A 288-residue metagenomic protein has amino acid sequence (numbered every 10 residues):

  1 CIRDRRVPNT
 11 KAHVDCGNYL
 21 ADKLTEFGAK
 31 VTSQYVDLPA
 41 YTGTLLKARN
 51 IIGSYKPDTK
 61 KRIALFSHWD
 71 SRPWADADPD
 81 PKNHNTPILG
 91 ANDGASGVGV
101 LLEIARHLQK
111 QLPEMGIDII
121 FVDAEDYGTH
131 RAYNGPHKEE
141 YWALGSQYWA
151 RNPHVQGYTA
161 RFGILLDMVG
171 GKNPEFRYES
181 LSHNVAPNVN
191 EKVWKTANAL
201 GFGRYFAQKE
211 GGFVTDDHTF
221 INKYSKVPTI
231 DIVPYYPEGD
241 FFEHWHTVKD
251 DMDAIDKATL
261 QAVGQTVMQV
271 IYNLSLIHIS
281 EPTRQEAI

Functional and structural regions predicted by a protein language model:
C1-I2, I277-I288: Single conserved hydrophobic/aromatic residue that forms the stacking wall/gate of nucleotide- or nucleobase-binding
D4-D58: A non-catalytic alpha/beta surface segment that caps or lines the substrate-entry region of metallo-dependent hydrolase
D4-R5, T25-A29, E103-P113, R151-V155 (+3 more regions): Sec-exported extracytoplasmic/periplasmic mature domains
K11-E26, V31, S96-E103, G116 (+8 more regions): Extracytoplasmic/secreted proteins, especially bacterial periplasmic and envelope-associated proteins
S33-Y35, F162, V169-L276: Active-site-adjacent substrate-binding region of metalloamidase/peptidase-like peptide-processing proteins
I52, R62-S67, D118-F121, R161-D167 (+1 more regions): Structural recognition of the beta-strand scaffold that forms the well-ordered cores of secreted hydrolase catalytic
D76-P87: Glycine/charged-rich beta-loop-alpha catalytic/anionic-binding loops adjacent to active sites
N85-N188: Acidic/histidine-rich catalytic neighborhood of metal-dependent amide-processing enzymes
